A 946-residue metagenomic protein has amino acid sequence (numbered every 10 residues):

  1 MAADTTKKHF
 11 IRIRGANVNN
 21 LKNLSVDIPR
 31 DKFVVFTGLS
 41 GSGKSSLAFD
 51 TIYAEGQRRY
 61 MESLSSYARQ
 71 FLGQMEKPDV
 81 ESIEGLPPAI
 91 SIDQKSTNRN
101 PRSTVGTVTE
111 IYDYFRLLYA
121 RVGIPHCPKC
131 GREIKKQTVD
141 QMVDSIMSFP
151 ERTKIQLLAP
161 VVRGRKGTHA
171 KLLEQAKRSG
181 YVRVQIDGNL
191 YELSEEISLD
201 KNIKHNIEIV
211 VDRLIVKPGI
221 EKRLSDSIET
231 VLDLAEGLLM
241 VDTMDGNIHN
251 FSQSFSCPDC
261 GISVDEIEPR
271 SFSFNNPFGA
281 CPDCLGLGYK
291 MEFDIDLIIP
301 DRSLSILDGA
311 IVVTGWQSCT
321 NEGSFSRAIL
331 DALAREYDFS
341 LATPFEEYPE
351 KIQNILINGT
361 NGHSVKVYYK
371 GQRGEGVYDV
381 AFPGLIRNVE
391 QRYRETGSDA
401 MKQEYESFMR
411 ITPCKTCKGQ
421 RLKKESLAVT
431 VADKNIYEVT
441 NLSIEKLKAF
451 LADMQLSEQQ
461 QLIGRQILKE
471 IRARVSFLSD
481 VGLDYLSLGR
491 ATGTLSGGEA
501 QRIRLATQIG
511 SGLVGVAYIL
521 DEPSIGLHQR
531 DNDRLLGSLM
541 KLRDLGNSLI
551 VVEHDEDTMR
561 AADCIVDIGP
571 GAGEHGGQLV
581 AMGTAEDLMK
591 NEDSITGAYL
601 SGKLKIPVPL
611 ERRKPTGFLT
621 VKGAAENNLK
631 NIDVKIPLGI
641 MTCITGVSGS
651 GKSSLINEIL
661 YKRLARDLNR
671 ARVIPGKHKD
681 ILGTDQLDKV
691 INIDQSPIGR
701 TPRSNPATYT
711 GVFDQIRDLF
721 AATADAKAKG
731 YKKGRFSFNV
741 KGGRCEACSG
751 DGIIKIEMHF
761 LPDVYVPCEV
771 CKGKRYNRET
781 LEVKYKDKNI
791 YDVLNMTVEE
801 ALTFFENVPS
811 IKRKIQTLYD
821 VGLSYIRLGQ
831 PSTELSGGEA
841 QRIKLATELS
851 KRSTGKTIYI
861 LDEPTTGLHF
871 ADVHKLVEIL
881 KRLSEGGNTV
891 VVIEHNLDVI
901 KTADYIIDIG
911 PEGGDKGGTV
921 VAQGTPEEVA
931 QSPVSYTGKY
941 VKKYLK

Functional and structural regions predicted by a protein language model:
M1-K946: Conserved phosphate-binding elements of NTP-dependent enzyme cores
